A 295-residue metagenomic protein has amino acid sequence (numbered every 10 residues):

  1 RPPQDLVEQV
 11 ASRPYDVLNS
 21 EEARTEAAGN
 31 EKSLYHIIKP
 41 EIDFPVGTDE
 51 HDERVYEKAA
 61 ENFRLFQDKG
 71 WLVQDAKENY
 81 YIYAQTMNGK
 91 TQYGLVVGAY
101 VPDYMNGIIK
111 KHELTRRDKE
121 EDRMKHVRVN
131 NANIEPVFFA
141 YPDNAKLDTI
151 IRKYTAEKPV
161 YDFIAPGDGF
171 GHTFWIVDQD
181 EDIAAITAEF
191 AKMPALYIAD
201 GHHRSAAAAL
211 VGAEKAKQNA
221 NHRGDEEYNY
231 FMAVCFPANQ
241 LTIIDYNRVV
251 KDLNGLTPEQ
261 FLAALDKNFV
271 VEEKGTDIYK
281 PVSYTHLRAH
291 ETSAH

Functional and structural regions predicted by a protein language model:
R1-R288, S293: Surface-exposed, charge/polar-rich loops and edge strands
